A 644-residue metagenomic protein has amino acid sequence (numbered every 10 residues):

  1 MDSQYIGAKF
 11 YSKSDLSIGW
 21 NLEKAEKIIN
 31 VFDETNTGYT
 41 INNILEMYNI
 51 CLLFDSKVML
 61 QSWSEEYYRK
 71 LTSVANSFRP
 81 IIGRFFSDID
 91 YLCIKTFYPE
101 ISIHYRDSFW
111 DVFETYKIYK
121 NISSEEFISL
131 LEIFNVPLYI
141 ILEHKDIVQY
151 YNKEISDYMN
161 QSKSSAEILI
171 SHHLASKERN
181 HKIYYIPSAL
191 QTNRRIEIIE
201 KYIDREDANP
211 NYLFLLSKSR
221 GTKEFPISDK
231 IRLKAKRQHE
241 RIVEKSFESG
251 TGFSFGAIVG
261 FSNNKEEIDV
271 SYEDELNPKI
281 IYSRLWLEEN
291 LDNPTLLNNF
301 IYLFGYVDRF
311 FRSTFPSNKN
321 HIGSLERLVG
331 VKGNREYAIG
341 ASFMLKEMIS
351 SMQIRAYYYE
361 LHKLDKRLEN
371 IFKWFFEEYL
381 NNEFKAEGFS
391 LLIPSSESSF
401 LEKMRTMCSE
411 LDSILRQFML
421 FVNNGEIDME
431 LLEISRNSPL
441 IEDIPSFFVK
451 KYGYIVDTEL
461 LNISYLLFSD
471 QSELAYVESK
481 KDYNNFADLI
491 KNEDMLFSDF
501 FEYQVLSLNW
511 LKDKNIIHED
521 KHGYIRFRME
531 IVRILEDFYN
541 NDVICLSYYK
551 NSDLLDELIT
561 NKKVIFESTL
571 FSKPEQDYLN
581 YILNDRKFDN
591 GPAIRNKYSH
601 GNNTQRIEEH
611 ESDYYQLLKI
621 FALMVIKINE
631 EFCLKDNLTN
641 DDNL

Functional and structural regions predicted by a protein language model:
M1-E397: Long amphipathic alpha-helical coiled-coil/heptad-repeat bundle
E206, F311-T314, K332, M352 (+8 more regions): Short, flexible helical or helix-coil boundary motifs
P316-L508, D513-K514, Y524: Extended, non-transmembrane interaction/recognition domains
N423, D428-L644: Amphipathic, oligomerization/interface secondary-structure segments
